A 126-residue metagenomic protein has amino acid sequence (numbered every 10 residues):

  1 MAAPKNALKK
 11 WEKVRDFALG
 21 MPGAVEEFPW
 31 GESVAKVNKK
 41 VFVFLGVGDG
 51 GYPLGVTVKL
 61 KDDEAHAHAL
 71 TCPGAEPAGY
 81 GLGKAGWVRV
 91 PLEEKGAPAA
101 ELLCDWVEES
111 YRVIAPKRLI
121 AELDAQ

Functional and structural regions predicted by a protein language model:
M1-Q126: Charge-dense, helix-prone N-terminal extensions
